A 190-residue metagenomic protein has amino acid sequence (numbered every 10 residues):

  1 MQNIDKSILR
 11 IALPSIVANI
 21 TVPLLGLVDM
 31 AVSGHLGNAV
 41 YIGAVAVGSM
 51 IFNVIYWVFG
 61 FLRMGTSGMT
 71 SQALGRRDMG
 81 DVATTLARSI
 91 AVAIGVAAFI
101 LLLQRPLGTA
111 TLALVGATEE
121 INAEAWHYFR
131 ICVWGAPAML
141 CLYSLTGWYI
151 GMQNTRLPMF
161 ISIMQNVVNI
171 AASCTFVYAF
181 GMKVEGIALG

Functional and structural regions predicted by a protein language model:
M1-A12, T70-P137, V168-A171, T175-G190: Short alpha-helical transmembrane segments in multi-pass integral membrane proteins
D5-L24, V28, I51-V58, W134 (+1 more regions): Residue-level signal for short hydrophobic patches within transmembrane helices of multi-pass membrane transporters
L24-G43, L112-E119, T175-G181: Helix-terminus/linker motif at the lipid-water interface of multi-pass membrane proteins
S33-N53, E119-E124, V184-E185, L189: Interfacial/gating helices of multi-pass transporter permease domains
I42-L102, M139-P158: Small-residue-rich hydrophobic transmembrane alpha-helices
A136-C141, M164: Short hydrophobic/small-residue motifs within alpha-helical transmembrane segments of multi-pass transporter-like
Q153-F160, V184, A188: Short, non-helical or kinked segments that cap or interrupt transmembrane helices
